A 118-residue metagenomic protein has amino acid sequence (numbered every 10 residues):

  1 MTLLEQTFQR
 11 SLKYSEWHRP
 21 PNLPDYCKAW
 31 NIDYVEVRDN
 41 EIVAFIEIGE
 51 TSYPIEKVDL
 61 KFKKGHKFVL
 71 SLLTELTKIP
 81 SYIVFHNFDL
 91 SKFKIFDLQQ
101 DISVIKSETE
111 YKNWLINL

Functional and structural regions predicted by a protein language model:
M1-W30, N117-L118: Acidic-basic catalytic patches of nuclease active cores, encompassing PD-(D/E)XK and other metal-cofactor nuclease
C27, V37-N40, E75-L76: Flexible, charged surface loops at secondary-structure boundaries
C27-W30, E41-V43, F62-V69: Short, well-structured alpha-helical interface segments that form or flank functional binding sites
I32, I42, L90-K92: A broad structural signal for short, well-ordered beta-strand segments within beta-sheet-rich domains
Y34-E36, N40-I55: Conserved catalytic cores of phosphodiester-cleaving nucleases, focusing on short active-site segments
E56-K78: Short, charged, amphipathic alpha-helix that recurs within catalytic cores of restriction-modification and other
S71-L98: Nucleic-acid nuclease catalytic cores
K94-L118: Helix-rich interaction surfaces within compact, conserved domain-sized segments that mediate assembly or partner
